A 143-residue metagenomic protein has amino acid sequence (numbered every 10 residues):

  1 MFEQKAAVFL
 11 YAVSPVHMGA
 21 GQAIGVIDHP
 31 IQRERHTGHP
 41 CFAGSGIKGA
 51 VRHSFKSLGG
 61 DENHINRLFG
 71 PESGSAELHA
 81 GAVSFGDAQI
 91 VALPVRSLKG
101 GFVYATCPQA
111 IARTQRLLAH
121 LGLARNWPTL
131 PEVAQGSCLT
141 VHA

Functional and structural regions predicted by a protein language model:
M1-A143: RNA-binding basic/glycine-rich loop and surface signature characteristic of RAMP-family CRISPR effectors
